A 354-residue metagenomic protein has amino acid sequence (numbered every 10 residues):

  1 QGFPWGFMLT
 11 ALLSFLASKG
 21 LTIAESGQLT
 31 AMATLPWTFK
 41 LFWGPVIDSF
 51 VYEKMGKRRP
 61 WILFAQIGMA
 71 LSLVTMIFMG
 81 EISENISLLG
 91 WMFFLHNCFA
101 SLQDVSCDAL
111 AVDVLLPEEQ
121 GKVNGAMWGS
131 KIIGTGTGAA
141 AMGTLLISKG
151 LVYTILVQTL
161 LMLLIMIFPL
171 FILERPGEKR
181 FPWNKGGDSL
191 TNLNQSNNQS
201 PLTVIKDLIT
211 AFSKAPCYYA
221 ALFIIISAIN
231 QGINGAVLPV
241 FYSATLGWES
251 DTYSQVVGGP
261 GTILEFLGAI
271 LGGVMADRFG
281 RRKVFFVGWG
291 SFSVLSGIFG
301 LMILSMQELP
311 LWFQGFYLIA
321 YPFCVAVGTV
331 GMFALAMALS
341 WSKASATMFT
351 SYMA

Functional and structural regions predicted by a protein language model:
T10-E25, A236-Q255: Short amphipathic helix-loop junctions that connect adjacent transmembrane helices in Major Facilitator Superfamily/SLC
P36-K40, G121-L146, M353-A354: Glycine-rich segments within core transmembrane alpha-helices of 12-TM secondary carriers
F39-G56, L146, L267-V284: Helix-to-loop junctions at the C-terminal end of transmembrane segments in multipass secondary transporters
I62-E84, G290-L309: C-terminal ends and interior cores of transmembrane alpha-helices in multi-pass membrane transporters/permeases
F64, A70, Y153-F171: Symmetry-related core transmembrane helices of the 12-TM Major Facilitator Superfamily/SLC fold
S101-L115, A326-T347: Intracellular juxtamembrane helix-capping segments at the cytosolic ends of symmetry-related transmembrane helices
G177-Y219: Juxtamembrane intracellular "pre-TM" segments in multi-pass secondary transporters
R282-M332: C-terminal transmembrane helical hairpin of 12-TM major facilitator-type secondary transporters
